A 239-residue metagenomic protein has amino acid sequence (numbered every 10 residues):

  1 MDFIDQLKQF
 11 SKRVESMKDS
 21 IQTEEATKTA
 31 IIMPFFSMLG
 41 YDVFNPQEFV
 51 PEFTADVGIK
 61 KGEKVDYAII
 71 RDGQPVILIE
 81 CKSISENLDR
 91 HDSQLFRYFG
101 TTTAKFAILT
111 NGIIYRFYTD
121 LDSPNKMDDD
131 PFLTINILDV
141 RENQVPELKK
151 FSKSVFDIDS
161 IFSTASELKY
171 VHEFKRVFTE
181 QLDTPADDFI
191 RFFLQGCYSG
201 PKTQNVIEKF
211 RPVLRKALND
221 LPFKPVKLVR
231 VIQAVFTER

Functional and structural regions predicted by a protein language model:
M1-F106, F117-D183, D188-R239: A short, conserved, highly charged catalytic patch centered on acidic carboxylates
